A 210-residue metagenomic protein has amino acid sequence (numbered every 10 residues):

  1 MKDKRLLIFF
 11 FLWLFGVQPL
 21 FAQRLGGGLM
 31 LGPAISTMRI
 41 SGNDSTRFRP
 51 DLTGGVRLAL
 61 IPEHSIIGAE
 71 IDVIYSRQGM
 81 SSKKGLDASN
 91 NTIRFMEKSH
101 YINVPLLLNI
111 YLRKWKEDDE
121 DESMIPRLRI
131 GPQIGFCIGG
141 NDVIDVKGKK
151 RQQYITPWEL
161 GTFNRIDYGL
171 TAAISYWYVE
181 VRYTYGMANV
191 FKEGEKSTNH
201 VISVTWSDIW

Functional and structural regions predicted by a protein language model:
M1-M30, W210: Bacterial Sec-dependent N-terminal signal peptides
F21-L25, I61-I67, R113-I125: Short loop/turn motifs that connect adjacent beta-strands in outer-membrane beta-barrel proteins
Q23-L25, T46-L52, K98-V104, M124 (+3 more regions): Residues that define the transmembrane beta-barrel architecture of outer-membrane proteins
G26, S45-R94: Glycine- and aromatic-enriched membrane insertion/assembly motifs of diderm outer-membrane and organelle channel
L29-P33, L52-P62, V73-Y75, V104-L112 (+4 more regions): Residues on the lipid-exposed face of transmembrane beta-strands in outer-membrane beta-barrel proteins
T37-F48, Q78-H100, C137-T171: Extracellular/periplasm-exposed beta-strand and loop segments of Gram-negative cell-envelope proteins, dominated by
I66, I74, Q78-K84, R94 (+1 more regions): Predominantly the C-terminal beta-signal and adjacent terminal strand-loop region of outer-membrane beta-barrel
D87-P126: Helix-adjacent hinge/juxtasegments
